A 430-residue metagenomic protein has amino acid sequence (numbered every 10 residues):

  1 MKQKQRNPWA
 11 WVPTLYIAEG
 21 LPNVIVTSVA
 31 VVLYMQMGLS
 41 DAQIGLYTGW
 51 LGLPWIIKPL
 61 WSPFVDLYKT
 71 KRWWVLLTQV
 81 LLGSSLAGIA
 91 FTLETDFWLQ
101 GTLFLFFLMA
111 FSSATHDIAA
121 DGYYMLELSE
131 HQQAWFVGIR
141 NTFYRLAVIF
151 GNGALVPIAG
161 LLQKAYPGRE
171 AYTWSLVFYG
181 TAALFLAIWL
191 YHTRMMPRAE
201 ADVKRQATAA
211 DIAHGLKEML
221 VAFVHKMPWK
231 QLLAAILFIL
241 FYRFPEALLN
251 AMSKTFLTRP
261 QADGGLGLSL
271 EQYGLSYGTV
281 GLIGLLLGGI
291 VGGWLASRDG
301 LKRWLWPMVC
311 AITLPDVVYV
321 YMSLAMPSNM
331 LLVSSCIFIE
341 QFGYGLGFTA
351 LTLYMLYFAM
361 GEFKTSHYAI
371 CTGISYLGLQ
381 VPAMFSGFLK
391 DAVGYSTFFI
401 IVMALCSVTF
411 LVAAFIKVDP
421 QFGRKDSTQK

Functional and structural regions predicted by a protein language model:
M1-R6, L39, F91-L93, F97-G101 (+4 more regions): Intracellular loop-helix junctions on the cytosolic face of multi-pass helical membrane proteins
K2-W55, A234-F238, Y242-A262: Helix-loop boundary and gating motifs at the non-cytosolic
L53-K58, Y273-S297, M308, I312-P315 (+1 more regions): Transmembrane alpha-helices of Major Facilitator/SLC transporters
I57-T70, L287-W304, K390-D391: Helix-to-loop junctions at the C-terminal end of transmembrane segments in multipass secondary transporters
L67-L81, S297-A311, M330: Cytoplasmic membrane-interface "Motif A"-like loop-to-helix N-cap segments of 12-TM Major Facilitator Superfamily
L76, V80-F97, C310-S328: C-terminal ends and interior cores of transmembrane alpha-helices in multi-pass membrane transporters/permeases
R303-L351: C-terminal transmembrane helical hairpin of 12-TM major facilitator-type secondary transporters
F358-A392: A late C-terminal transmembrane helix in Major Facilitator Superfamily
